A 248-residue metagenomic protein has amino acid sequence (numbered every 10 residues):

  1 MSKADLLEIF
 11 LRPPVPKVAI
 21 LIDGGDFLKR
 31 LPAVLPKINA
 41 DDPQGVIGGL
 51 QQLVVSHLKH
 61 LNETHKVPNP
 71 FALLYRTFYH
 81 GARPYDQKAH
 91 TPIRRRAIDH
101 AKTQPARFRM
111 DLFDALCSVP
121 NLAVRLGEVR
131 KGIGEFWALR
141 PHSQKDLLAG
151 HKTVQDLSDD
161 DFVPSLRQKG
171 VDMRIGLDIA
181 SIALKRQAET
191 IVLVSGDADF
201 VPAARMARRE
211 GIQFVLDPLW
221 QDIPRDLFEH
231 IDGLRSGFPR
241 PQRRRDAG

Functional and structural regions predicted by a protein language model:
S2-D146, D160, P164, Q213 (+1 more regions): Domain-level signal for Mg2+-assisted phosphodiester chemistry and nucleotide/NA-binding surfaces in nucleic-acid
L126-G248: Nuclease catalytic cores that cleave nucleic-acid phosphodiester bonds, predominantly acidic two-metal-ion
